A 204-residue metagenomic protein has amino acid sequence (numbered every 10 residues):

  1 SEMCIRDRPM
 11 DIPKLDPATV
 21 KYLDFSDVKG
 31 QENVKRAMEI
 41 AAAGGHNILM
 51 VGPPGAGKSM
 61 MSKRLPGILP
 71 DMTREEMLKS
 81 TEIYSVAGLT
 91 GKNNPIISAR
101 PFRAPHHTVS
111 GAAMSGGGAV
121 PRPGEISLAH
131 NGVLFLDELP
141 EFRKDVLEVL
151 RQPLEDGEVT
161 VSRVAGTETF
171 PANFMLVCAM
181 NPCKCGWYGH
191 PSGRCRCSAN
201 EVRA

Functional and structural regions predicted by a protein language model:
E2-I5: Short, small-residue-biased leader/transition segments that mark boundaries at the very start of proteins
D7-R8, A179: Acidic, proline/serine/threonine- and glycine-rich low-complexity intrinsically disordered segments
P9-A37: Pre-Walker A segment
S26-A204: Conserved ASCE/P-loop NTPase catalytic core
